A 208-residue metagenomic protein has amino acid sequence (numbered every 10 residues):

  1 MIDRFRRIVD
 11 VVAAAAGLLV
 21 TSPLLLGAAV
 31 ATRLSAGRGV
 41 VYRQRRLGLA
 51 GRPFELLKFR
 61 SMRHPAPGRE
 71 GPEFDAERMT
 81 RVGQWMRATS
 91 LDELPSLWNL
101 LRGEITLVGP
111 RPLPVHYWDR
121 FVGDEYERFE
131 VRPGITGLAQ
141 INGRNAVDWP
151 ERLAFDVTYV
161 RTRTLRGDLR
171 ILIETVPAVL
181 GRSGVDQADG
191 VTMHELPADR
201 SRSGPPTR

Functional and structural regions predicted by a protein language model:
M1-P65, N99, I171-R208: A hydrophobic, helix-centered structural microdomain
I2-F5, T21, D75-A76, R87-L91 (+1 more regions): Short, solvent-exposed loop/helix junctions and linker helices that flank or host conserved functional motifs
A14, Y42, T80-Q84, H116 (+1 more regions): Positions in alpha-helical segments
A28, R43, E70-G71, V108-P110 (+5 more regions): Short, hydrophobic secondary-structure boundary micro-motifs
Y42-R78, T136-A154: Short, glycine-rich, amphipathic interfacial segments at transmembrane boundaries or analogous
H64, P110, T162: Short, conserved catalytic or interaction motifs in soluble domains
D75-R132, L172-T175, V179: A short, structured surface patch at a secondary-structure boundary
V157-V160: Acyl-group handling in specialized metabolite and lipid biosynthesis
